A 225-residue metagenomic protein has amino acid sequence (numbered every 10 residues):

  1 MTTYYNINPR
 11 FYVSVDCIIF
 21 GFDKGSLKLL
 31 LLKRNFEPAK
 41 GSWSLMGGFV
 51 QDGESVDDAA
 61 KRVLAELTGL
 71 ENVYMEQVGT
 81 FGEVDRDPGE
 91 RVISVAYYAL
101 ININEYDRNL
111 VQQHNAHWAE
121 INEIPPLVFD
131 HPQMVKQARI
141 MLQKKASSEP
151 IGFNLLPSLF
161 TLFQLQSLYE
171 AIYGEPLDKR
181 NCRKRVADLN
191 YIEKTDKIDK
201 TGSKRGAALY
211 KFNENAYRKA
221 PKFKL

Functional and structural regions predicted by a protein language model:
T2-W43: N-terminal strand-loop-strand
F11-V15, D58-K61, A65-R108, E123 (+2 more regions): Active-site segment of metal-dependent pyrophosphate-handling enzymes, primarily the Nudix hydrolase catalytic core
V13-V15, L27, I93-V95, H114 (+1 more regions): Change "...and in nucleic-acid phosphodiester-cleaving endonucleases..." to "...and in nucleic-acid processing enzymes
S26-L70, S147-Q166: Conserved Nudix-box catalytic region and its N-terminal flanking loop in Nudix hydrolases and closely related
L29, K33-R34, K40, G47 (+3 more regions): Short, His- and charge-rich active-site/binding loops that engage polyanionic ligands
Y98, R108-L142, A146, L155-F163 (+2 more regions): NUDIX/MutT-family hydrolases
S167-P176: Short helix-coil junctions and helix-kink-helix linkers
D196-L225: Long, intrinsically disordered, low-complexity Ser/Thr/Pro-rich regulatory/activation regions of nuclear proteins
